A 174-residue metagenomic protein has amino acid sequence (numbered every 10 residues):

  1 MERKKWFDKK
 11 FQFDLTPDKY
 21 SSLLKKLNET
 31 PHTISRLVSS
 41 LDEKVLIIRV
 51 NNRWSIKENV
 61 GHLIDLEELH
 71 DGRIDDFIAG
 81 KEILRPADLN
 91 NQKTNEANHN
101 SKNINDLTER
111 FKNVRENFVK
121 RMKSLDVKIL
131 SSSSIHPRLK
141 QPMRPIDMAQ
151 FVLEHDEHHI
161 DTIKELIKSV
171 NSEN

Functional and structural regions predicted by a protein language model:
M1-D14, V45-N90, S133-N174: Short, contiguous alpha-helical
D8, Q12-D14, S21, N100 (+1 more regions): Compositionally biased, intrinsically disordered low-complexity regions enriched in proline and serine
L15-D18, L41, W54, H99-K102 (+2 more regions): Short coil/turn linker and secondary-structure boundary residues
P17-L27, K57-V60, S101-T108, P145-A149: Amphipathic, non-membrane alpha-helical segments in soluble helical-bundle scaffolds
K19-N52: Short, contiguous, helix-prone interaction/anchoring segments in small proteins
Y20, Q92-N95: Charged, low-complexity, helix-prone segments enriched in Lys/Glu/Asp/Gln
K25-P31, R36-L37, T94-S132, V152: Acidic/histidine-rich alpha-helical segments that form the ligand environment of transition-metal centers
P31-D42, E68-D71, D75, K112-D126 (+2 more regions): Structural signal for well-ordered, non-membrane alpha-helices
